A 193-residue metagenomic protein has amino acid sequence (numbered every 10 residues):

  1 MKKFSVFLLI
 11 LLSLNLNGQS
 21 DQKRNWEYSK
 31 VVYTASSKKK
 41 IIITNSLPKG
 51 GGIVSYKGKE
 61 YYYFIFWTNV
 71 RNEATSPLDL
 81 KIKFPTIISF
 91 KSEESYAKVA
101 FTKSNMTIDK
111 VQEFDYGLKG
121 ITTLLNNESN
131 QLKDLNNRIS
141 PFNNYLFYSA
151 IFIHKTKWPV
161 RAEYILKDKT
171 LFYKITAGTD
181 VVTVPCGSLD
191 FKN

Functional and structural regions predicted by a protein language model:
M1-K23: Bacterial Sec-dependent N-terminal signal peptides
D21-E60: Low-complexity, acidic Ser/Thr/Pro/Gly-rich terminal tails and inter-domain linkers that flank the onset of structured
K40-I42, Y63-W67, S140, N144-Y148: Intrinsic-disorder/low-complexity, polar/charged segments enriched in Ser/Thr/Lys/Arg/Asp/Glu/Gln
P48-Y63, R71-L80, R138-S140: Short, solvent-exposed beta-strand/turn "edge" segments of beta-rich domains on protein surfaces
Y62-F64, K81-P85, L166: Short coil-to-beta strand junction motifs in C2/discoidin
V70-A74, T86-I88, I153-K155: Beta-strand elements of well-folded, non-transmembrane domains
T75-R138: The feature marks short-to-medium sequence segments in extracytoplasmic or secretory-pathway proteins
N130-N193: Surface-exposed edge beta-strand/loop patches
